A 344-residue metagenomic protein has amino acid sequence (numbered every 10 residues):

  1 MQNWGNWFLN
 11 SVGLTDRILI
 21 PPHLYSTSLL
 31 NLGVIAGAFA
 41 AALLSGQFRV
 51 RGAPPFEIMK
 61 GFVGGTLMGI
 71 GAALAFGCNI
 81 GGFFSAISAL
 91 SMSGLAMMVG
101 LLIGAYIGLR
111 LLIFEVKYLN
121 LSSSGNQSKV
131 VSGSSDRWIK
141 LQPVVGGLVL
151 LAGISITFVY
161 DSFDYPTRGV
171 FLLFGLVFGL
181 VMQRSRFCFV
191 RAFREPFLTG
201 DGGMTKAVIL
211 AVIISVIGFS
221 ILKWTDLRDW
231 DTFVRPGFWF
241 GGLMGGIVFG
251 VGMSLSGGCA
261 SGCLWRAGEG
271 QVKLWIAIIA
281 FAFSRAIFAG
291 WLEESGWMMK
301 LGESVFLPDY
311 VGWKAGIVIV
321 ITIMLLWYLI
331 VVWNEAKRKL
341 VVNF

Functional and structural regions predicted by a protein language model:
M1-F344: Membrane-interfacial helix-loop segments of redox and metal-homeostasis proteins, especially TM-loop-TM junctions
